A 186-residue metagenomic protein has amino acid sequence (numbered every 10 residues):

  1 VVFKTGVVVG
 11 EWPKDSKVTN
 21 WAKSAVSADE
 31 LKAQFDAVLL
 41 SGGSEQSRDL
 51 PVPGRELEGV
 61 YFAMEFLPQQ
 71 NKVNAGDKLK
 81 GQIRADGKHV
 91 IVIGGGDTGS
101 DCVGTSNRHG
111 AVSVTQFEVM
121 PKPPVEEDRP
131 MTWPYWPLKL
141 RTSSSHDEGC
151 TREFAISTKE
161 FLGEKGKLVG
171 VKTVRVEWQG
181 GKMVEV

Functional and structural regions predicted by a protein language model:
V1-R48, N71-K80, N107-V186: A Rossmann-like FAD-binding core segment of flavoenzymes
D49-H109, T151: Glycine-rich dinucleotide-binding loop and its adjacent helix/turn
